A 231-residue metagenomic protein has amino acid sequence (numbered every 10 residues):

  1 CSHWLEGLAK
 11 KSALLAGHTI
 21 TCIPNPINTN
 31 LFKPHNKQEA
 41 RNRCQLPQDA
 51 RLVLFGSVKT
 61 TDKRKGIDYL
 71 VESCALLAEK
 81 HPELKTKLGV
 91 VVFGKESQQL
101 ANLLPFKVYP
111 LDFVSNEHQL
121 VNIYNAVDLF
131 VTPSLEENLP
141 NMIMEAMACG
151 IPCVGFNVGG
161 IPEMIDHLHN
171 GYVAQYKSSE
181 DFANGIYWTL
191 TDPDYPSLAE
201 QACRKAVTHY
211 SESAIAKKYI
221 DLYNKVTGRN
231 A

Functional and structural regions predicted by a protein language model:
C1-C22, I27-L31, K37: A short, active-site helix/loop in glycosyltransferases that binds the activated sugar's phosphate group
K33-L46: A short helix/loop element that forms part of the nucleotide-sugar donor recognition site in Leloir-type
L46-K65, V71-A75: Conserved donor-binding/catalytic core segment of Leloir-type glycosyltransferases
H81-K87, G94-V121, L129: Nucleotide-activated donor-binding/catalytic signature segment of Leloir-type glycosyltransferases, i.e., the conserved
L135: Aromatic "clamp/platform" in nucleotide-sugar-dependent glycosyltransferases that forms part of the donor/acceptor
P152-G155, I165: Short hydrophobic beta-strand element within catalytic cores of glycosyltransferases and related nucleotide-activated
H167-L168, Y172-S179, W188-P193: Conserved acidic donor-binding segment of nucleotide-sugar-dependent glycosyltransferases
D181, D194-H209, K218-D221: A short, well-ordered alpha-helix in the C-terminal region of glycosyltransferases
